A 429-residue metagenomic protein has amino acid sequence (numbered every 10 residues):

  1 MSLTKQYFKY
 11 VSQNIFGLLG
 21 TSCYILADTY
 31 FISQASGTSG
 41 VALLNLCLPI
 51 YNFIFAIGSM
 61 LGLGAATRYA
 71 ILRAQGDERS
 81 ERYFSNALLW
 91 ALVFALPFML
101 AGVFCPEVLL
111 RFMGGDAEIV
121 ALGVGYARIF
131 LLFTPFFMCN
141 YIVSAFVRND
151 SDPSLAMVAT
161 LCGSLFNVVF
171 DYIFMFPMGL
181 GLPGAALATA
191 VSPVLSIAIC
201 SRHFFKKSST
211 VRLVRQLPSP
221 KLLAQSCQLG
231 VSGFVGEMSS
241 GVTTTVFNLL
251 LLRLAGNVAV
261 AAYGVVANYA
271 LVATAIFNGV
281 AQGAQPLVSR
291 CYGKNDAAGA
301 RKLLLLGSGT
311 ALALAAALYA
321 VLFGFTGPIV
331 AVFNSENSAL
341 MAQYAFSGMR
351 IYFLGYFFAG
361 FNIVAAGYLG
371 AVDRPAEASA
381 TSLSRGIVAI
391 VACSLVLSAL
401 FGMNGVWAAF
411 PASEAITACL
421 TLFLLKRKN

Functional and structural regions predicted by a protein language model:
M1-I15, Y69-F133, P177-V231, V288-G355 (+1 more regions): Short alpha-helical transmembrane segments in multi-pass integral membrane proteins
N14-L63, T67, F133-F137, A224-R290 (+3 more regions): Transmembrane helix-bundle signature of multi-pass secondary active exporters and lipid flippases
L26, A35-T38, L72, N149-D150 (+5 more regions): Helix-loop interface residues and adjacent transmembrane-helix termini in multi-pass membrane transporters, primarily
L26-Y30, L100, I142-F146, V168-I173 (+6 more regions): Alpha-helical transmembrane segments of multipass membrane proteins
T29, T38-V41, P153, L182 (+4 more regions): Membrane-helix interface/capping residues of multi-pass secondary transporters
V41-L100, F137-A156, A262-T326, A359-A378: Small-residue-rich hydrophobic transmembrane alpha-helices
F53-A56, N167-D171, I197-S201, L271-A275 (+3 more regions): Hydrophobic transmembrane alpha-helices of multi-pass small-molecule transporters
G62, I129-R148, A156-N167, A185-C200 (+4 more regions): Short runs within selected transmembrane alpha-helices of multi-pass transporters and secretion channels
